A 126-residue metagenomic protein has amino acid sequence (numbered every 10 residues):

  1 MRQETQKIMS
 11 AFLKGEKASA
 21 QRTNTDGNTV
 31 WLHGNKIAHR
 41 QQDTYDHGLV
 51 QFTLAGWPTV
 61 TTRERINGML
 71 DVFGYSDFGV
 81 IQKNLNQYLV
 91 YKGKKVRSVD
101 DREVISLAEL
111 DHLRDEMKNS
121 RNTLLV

Functional and structural regions predicted by a protein language model:
M1-V126: Terminal leader/tail segments of proteins
